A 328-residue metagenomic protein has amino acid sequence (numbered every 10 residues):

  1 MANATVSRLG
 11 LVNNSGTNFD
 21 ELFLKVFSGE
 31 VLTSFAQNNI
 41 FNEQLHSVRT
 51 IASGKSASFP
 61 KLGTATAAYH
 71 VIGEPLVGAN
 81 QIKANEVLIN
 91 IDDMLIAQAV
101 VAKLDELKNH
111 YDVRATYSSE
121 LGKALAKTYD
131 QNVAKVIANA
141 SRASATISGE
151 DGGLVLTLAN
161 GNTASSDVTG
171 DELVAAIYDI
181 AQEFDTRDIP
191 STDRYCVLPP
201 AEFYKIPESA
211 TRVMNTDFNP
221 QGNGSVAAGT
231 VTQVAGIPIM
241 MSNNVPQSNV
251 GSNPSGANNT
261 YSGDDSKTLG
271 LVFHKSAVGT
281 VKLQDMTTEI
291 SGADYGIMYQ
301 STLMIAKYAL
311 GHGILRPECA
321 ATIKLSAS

Functional and structural regions predicted by a protein language model:
A2-E43, T50-I51, P60-G63, L88 (+2 more regions): Sequence/fold signature of self-assembling virion shell proteins
S53-N85: N-terminal low-complexity, intrinsically disordered segments
S58-P60, Q98-V100, V197: Short, conserved beta-strand segments within well-ordered enzyme catalytic domains that often line or immediately flank
A67-H70, A99-V100, N109, K205-E208 (+2 more regions): Short helix/loop capping segments that flank catalytic or ligand/cofactor-binding pockets
E74, G78-K123, K127: Long, hydrophobic/aromatic-enriched structural stretches that serve as scaffold segments
D105-Q182, T186, K324-S328: Alpha-helical scaffold segments that mediate packing/assembly in large oligomeric complexes
N139-A140, I147-G152, S191, L198-I206 (+1 more regions): Internal, well-folded beta-alpha domain core
D167, D171-N215: Hydrophobic, aromatic-enriched interface-forming segments
